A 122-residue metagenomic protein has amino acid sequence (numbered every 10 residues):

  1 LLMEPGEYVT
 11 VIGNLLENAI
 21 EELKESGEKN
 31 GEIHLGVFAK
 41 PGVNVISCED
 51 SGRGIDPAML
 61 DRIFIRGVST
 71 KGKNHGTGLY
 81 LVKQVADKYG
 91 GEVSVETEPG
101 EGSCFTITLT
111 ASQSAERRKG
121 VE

Functional and structural regions predicted by a protein language model:
N30-G42: Short beta-strand/loop element within the Bergerat-fold HATPase_c
D50: Acidic ATP/Mg2+-coordinating residue in the GHKL
I55-R66: Short conserved segment of the HATPase_c
G78, V82: Short alpha-helical Gxxx[C/S/T] motif in the catalytic ATP-binding
V95-P99: A short beta-strand-to-loop motif within the catalytic HATPase_c
E101-F105: Glycine-rich GHKL/ HATPase_c ATP-binding element in histidine kinases
